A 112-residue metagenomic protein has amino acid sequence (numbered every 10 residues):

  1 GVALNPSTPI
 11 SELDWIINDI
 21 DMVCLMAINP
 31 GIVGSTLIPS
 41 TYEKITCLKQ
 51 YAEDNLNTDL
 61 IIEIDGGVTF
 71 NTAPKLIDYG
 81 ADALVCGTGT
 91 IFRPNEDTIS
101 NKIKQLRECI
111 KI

Functional and structural regions predicted by a protein language model:
G1-I61: Conserved anion-binding
L4, G87-T88, P94: Fold-independent oxyanion-binding glycine-rich loops and adjacent beta-strand/coil segments at enzyme active sites
T8-I20, G66-L84: Catalytic cores of alpha/beta
I10, S35, F70, R93-E96 (+1 more regions): Loop/helix-junction capping segments adjacent to catalytic residues or to phosphate/diphosphate-binding pockets
V23, L48, D65, L76 (+2 more regions): Conserved, mostly hydrophobic/aromatic
N29-G31, G67-N71, T90-I91: Short Gly/Pro-enriched loop/turn and capping motifs at secondary-structure junctions
L60, A83, G89: H/E-rich (His + Asp/Glu) clusters that bind or coordinate divalent metals
I77, I91-I112: C-terminal helical cap(s) of enzyme catalytic domains, especially alpha/beta-barrels
